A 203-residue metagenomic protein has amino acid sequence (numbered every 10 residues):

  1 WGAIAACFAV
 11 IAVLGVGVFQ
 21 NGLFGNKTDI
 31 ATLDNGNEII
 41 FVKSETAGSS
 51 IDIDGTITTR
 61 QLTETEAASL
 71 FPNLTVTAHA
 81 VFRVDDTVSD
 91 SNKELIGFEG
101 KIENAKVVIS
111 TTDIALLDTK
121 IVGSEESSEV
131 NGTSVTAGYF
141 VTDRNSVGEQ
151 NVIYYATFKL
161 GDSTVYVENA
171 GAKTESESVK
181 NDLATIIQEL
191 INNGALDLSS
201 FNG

Functional and structural regions predicted by a protein language model:
W1-A47: Membrane-interface helical sensory segment of bacterial ECF anti-sigma factor regulators
I4-V13, T32, G48, A68-S69 (+4 more regions): Intrinsic disorder/low-complexity segments
A9, D90, S163-Y166: Amphipathic alpha-helical interaction segments
F19-F24, L70-F71, L196-F201: Short, aromatic- and cysteine-enriched interfacial helices/patches that mediate contacts at lipid membranes
K27-I30, G36-I39, G48, D54 (+7 more regions): Intrinsically disordered, low-complexity regions
N37-L160: Short, solvent-exposed recognition patches
G123-G203: A short, solvent-exposed beta-edge/loop patch
